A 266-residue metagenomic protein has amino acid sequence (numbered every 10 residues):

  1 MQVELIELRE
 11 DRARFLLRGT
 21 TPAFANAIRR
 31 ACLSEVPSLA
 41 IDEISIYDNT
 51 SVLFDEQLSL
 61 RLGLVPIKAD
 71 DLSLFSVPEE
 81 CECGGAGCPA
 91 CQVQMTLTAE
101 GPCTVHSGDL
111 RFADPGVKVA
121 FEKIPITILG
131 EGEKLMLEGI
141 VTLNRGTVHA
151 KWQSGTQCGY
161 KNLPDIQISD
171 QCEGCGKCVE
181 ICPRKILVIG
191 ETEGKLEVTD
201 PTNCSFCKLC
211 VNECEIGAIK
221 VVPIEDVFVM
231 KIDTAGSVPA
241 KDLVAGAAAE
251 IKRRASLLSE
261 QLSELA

Functional and structural regions predicted by a protein language model:
M1-A266: Protein-protein interaction/assembly regions in multi-subunit complexes
